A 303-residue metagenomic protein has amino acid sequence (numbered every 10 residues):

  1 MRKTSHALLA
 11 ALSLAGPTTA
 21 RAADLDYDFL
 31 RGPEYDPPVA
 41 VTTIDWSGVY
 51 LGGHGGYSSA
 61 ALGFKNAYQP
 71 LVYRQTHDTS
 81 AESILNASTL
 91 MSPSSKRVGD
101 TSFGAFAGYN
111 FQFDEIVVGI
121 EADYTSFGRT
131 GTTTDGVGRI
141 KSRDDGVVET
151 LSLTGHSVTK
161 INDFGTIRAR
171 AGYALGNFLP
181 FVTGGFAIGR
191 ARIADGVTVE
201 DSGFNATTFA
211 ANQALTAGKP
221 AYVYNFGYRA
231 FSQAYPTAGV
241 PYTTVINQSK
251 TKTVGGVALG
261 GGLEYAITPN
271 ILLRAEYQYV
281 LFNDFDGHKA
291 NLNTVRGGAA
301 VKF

Functional and structural regions predicted by a protein language model:
R2-F303: Gram-negative outer-membrane beta-barrel domains
